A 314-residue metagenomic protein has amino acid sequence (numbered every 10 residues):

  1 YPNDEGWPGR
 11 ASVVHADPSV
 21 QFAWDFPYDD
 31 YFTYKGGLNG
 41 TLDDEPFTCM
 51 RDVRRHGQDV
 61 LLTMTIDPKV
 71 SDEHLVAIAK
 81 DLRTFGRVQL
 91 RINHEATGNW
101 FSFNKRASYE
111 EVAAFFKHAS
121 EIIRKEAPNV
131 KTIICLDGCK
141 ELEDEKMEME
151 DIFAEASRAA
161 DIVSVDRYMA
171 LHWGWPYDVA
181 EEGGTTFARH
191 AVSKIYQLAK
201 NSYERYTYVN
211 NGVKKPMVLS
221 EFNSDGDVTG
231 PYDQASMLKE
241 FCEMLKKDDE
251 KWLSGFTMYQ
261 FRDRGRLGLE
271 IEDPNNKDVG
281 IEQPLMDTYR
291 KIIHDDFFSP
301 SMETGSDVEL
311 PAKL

Functional and structural regions predicted by a protein language model:
Y1-D4, V88-Q89, H94, K215-L314: Substrate-binding cleft of secreted/luminal carbohydrate-active enzymes
Y1-T84, M237, M244-L253, F261-R266 (+3 more regions): N-terminal carbohydrate-binding/catalytic regions of secreted carbohydrate-active enzymes
H15-D17, F26-Y28, L61-T65, R91-N93 (+4 more regions): A cross-family glycoside hydrolase active-site/sugar-binding cleft signature
T41, Y168-V228: Glycoside hydrolase catalytic-domain groove-lining segments
H74, A96-S108, D178, L238 (+1 more regions): Surface-exposed, active-site-proximal loop segments in enzymatic domains
H74-I78, K140-R158: Distinct, well-ordered alpha-helical segments
A79-Y109, T132-K140, L219: Active-site groove signature of glycoside hydrolases
S120-E148, N211-D227, L253-D263: Aromatic-lined carbohydrate-recognition surfaces of secreted/lumenal glycan-active proteins
